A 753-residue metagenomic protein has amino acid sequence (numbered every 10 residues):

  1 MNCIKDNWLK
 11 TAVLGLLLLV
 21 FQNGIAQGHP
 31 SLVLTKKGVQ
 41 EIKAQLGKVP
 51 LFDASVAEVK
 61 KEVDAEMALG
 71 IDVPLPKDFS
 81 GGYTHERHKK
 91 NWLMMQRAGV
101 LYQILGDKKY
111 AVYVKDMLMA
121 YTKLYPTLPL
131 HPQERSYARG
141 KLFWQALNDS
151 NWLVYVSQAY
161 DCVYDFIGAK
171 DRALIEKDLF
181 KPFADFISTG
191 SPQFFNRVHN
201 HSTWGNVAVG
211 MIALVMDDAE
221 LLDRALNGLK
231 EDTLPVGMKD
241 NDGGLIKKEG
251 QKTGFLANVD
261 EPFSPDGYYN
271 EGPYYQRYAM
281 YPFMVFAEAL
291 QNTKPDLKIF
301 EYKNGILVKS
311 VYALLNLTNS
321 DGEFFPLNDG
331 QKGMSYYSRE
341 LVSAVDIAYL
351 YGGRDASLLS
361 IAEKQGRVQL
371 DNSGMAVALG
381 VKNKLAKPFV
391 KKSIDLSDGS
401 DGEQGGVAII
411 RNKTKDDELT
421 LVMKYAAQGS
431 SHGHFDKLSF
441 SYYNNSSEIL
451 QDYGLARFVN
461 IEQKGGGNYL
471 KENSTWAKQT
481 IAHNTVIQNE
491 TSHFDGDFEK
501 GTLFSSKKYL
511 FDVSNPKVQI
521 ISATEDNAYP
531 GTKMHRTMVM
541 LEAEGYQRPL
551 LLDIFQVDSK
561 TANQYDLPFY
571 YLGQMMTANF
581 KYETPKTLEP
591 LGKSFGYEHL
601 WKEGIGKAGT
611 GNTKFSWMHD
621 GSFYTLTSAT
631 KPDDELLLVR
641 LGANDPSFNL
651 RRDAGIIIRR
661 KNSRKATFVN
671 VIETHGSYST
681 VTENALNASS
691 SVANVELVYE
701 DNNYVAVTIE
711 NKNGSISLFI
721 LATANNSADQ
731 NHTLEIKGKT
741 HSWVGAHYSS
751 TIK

Functional and structural regions predicted by a protein language model:
M1-G28: Bacterial Sec-dependent N-terminal signal peptides
S31-K48, F52-K60, D64-G70, Y83-V308: Aromatic-lined, polymer-binding surfaces characteristic of secreted/periplasmic polysaccharide-degrading enzymes
K298-A376: C-terminal, helix-dominated tail/subdomain
L359-L588, R664, T674-S677: Catalytic and substrate-binding regions of extracellular carbohydrate-active enzymes, especially polysaccharide lyases
L510-K517, T524-K533, E544, L641-A666 (+1 more regions): Accessory, solvent-exposed terminal regions and/or long lumenal/extracellular loops of proteins
F569, S622-A643, A666-Y678: Short, hydrophobic/aromatic-enriched beta-strand segments in well-ordered soluble domains
Y570-K631: Polysaccharide-binding surfaces and accessory modules of carbohydrate-active proteins
I658-A666, I672-K753: Non-catalytic terminal regions with compositionally biased, polar/charged low complexity
